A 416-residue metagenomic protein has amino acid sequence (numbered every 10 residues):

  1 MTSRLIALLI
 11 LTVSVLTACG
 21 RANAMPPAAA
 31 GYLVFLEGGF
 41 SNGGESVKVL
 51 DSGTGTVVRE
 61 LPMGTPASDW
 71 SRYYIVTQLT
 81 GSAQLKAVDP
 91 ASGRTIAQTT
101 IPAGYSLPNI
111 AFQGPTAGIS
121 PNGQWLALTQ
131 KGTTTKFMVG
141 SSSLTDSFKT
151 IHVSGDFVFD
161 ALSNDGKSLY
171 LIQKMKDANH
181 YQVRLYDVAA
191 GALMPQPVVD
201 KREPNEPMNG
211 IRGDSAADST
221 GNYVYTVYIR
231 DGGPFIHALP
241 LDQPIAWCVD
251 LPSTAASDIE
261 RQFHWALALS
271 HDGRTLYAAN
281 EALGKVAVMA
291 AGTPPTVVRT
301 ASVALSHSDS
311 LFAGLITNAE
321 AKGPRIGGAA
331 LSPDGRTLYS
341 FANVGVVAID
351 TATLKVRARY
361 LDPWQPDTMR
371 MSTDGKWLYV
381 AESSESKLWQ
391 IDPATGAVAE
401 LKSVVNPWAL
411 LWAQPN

Functional and structural regions predicted by a protein language model:
V15-A18: C-terminal motif of bacterial Sec signal peptides marking the signal peptidase cleavage site
A22-R59, D69-Y74: An edge-strand/N-cap motif at the start of beta-rich repeat modules
N23-M25, E60-Y73, G104-I119, G155-S163 (+6 more regions): Repeated scaffold domains used in trafficking and secretory/extracellular systems, primarily beta-propellers
A29-Y32, S71-Y73, N122-Q124, D165-K167 (+4 more regions): Short coil/turn segments that connect the beta-strands within blades of beta-propeller domains
F35, I75-T77, L128, L171 (+4 more regions): Residue position within the beta-strands of beta-propeller blades
G39-G43, Q78-A83, G132-T135, K174-N179 (+4 more regions): Short glycine/acidic-enriched loop and turn motifs that connect beta-strands
D51-P62, R94-P108, D146-H152, A192-P207 (+5 more regions): A short beta-strand motif characteristic of beta-propeller blades
A381-N416: Blade-level signature of beta-propeller repeat domains, shared across WD40, Kelch, NHL, RCC1 and BNR/Asp-box propellers
